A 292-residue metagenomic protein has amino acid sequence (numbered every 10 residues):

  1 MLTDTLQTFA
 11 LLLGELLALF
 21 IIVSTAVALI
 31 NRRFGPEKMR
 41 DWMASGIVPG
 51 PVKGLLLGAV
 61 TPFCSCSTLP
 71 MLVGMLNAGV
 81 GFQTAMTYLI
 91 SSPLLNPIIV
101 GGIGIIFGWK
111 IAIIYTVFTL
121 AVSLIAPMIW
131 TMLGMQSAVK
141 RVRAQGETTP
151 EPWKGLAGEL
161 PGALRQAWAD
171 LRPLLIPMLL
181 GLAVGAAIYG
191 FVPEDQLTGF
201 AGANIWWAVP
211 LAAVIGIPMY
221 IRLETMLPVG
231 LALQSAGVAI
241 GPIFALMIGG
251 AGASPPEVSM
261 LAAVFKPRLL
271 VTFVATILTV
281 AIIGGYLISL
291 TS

Functional and structural regions predicted by a protein language model:
L2-L29, R33-A44, T116-P210, S235 (+1 more regions): Selected transmembrane alpha-helices and immediately adjacent juxtamembrane segments of polytopic inner-membrane
P36, P49-G50, C66: A common structural microfeature
W42-P49, G108, K266: Transmembrane-helix boundary/entry motifs in multi-pass membrane transporters
G58-T116, P193-L269, T291: Membrane-interfacial helix-loop connectors
